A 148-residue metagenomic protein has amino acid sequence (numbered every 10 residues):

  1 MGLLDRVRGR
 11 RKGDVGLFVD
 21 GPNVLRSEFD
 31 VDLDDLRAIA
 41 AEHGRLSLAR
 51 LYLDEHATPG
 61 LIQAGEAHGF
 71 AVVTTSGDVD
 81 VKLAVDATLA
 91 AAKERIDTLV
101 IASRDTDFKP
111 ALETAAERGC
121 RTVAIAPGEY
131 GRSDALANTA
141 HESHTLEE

Functional and structural regions predicted by a protein language model:
M1-V81, A92, R121: Domain-level signal for Mg2+-assisted phosphodiester chemistry and nucleotide/NA-binding surfaces in nucleic-acid
E55-E148: Nuclease catalytic cores that cleave nucleic-acid phosphodiester bonds, predominantly acidic two-metal-ion
